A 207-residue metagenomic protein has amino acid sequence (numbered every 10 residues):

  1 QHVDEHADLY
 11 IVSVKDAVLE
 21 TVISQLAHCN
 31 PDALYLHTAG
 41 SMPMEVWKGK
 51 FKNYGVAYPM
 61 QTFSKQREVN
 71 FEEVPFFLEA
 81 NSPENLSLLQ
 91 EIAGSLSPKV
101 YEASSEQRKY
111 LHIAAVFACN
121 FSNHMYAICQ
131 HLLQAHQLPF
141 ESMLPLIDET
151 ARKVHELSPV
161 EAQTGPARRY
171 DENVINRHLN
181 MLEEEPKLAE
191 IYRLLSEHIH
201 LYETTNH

Functional and structural regions predicted by a protein language model:
Q1-E68: Rossmann-like NAD(P)(H) cofactor-binding subdomain of soluble oxidoreductases
I11, A115-A118, S122, Y192 (+1 more regions): Amphipathic, non-transmembrane alpha-helical scaffold segments
S13, M60-E68, N81-N85, L132-A135 (+2 more regions): Predominantly flavin-linked oxidoreductase catalytic cores and closely associated redox partners
V18-L19, P43, E84-N85, H124-M125 (+1 more regions): Short phosphate-engaging motifs
L34, E141-S142, E190: Alpha-helix N-cap and coil->helix boundary residues
G40-M42, Q61, S82, I147-A151 (+1 more regions): Glycine-rich beta-alpha junction loops
E68-I113, A118-H155: Internal alpha-helical scaffold of NAD(P)-dependent oxidoreductase catalytic cores
D148-H207: Interdomain hinge/lid region at the active-site interface of Rossmann-like NAD(P)-dependent oxidoreductases
